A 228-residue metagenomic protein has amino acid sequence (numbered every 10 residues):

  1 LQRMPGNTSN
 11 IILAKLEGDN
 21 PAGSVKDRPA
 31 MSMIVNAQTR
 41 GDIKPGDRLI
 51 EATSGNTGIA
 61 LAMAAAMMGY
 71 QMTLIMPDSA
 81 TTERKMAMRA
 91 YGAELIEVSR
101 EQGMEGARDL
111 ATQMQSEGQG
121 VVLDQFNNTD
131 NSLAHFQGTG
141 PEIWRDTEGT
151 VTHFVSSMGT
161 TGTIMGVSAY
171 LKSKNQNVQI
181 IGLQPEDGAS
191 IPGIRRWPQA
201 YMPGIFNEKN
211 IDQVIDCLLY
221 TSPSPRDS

Functional and structural regions predicted by a protein language model:
L1-S222, R226: PLP-dependent amino-acid enzyme catalytic core
